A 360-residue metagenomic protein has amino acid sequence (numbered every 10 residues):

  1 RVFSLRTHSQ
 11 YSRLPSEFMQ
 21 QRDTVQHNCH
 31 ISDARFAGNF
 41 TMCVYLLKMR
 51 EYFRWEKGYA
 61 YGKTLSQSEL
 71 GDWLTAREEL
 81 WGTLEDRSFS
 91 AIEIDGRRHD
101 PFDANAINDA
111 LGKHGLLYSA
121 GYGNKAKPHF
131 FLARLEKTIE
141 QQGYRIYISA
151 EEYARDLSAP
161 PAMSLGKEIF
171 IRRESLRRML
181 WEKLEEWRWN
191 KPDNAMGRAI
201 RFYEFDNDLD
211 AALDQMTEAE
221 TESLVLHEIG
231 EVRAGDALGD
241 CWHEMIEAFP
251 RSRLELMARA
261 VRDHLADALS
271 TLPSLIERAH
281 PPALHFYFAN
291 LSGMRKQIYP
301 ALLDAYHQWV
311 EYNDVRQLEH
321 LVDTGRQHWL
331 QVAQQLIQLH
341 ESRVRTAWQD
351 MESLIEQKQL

Functional and structural regions predicted by a protein language model:
R1-E136, L360: N-terminal low-structure segments adjacent to metalloprotease catalytic domains across cellular compartments
L5, S9, A234-D263: Post-HEXXH active-site segment of zinc metalloproteases
W55-Y59, S66-E69, T75, T217 (+1 more regions): Long, well-structured alpha-helical subdomains associated with metal-dependent extracellular/ecto-lumenal hydrolases
A106-L157, G166-K167, S175-L180, L184 (+1 more regions): Basic, amphipathic N-terminal segments that precede the first structured/catalytic domain
S149-E218: Active-site scaffold of zinc-dependent metalloenzymes
A211-S223, S252-A260: Short, charged/polar micro-motifs that form catalytic or ligand-binding hotspots
A219-D236: Active-site recognition of the HExxH zinc-binding catalytic motif
F249-F286: Post-HExxH zinc-binding segment in Zn-dependent metallohydrolases
